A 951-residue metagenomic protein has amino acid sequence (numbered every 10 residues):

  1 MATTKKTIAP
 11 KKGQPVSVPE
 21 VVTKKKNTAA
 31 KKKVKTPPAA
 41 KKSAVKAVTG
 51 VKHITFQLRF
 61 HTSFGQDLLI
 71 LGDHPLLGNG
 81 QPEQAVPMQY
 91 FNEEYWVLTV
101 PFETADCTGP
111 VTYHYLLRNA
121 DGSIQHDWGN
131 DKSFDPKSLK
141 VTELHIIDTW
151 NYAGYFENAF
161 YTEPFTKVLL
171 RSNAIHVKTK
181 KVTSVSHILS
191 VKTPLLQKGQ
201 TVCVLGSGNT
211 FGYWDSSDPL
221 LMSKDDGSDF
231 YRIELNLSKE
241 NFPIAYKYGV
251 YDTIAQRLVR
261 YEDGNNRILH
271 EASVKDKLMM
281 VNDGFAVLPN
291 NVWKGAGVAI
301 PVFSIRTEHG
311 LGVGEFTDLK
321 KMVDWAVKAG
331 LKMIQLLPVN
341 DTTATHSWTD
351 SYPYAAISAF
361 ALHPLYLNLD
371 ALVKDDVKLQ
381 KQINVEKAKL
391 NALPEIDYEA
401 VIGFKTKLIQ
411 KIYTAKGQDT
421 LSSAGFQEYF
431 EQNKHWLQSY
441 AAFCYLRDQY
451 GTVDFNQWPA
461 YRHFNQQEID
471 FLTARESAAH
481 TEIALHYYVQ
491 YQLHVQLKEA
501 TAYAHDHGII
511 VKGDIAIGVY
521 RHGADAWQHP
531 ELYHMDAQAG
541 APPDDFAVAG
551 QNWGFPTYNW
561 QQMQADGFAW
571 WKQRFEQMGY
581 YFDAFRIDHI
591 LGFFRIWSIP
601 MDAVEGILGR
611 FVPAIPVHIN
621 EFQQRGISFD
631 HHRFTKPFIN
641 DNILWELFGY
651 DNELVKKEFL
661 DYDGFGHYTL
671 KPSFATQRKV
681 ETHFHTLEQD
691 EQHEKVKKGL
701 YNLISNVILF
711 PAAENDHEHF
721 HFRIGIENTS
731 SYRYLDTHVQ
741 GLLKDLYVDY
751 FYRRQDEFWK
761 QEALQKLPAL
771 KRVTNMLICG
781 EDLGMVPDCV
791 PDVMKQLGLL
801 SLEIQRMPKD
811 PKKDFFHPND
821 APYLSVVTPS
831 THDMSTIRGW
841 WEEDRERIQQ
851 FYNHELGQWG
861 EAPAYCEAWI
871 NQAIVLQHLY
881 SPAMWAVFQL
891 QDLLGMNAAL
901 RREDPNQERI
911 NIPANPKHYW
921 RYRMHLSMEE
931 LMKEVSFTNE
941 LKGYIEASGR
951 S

Functional and structural regions predicted by a protein language model:
M1-T49: Intrinsically disordered, polybasic Lys/Arg-rich low-complexity tracts
K25-V45, A153-T179: A general sequence property marking short-to-moderate contiguous segments in secreted/outer-membrane adhesion
K52-F56, V185-L189: Structural beta-strand segments of beta-rich domains
H61-T108, R118-K140, P194-F242, Y251-V274 (+2 more regions): Aromatic-rich carbohydrate-binding modules that target alpha-glucans
L144-Y155: Boundary detector for helix-to-coil junctions that initiate low-complexity/charged tails
F160-I188, N236, I268-S951: Catalytic cores of glycan-processing enzymes that make or break glycosidic bonds
